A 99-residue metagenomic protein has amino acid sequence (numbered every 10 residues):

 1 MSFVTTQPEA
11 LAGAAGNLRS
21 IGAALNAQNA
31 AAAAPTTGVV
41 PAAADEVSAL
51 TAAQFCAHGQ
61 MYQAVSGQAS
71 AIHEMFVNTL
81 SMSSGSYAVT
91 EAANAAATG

Functional and structural regions predicted by a protein language model:
M1-G99: A glycine-centric feature that highlights glycine-enriched low-complexity/repetitive segments and conserved glycine
